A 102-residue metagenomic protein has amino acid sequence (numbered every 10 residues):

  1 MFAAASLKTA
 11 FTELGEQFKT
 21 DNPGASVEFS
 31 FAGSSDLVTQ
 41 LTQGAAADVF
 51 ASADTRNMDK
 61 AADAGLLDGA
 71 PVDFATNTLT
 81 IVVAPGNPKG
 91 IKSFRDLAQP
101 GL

Functional and structural regions predicted by a protein language model:
M1-G101: N-terminal segment of the mature folded domain
